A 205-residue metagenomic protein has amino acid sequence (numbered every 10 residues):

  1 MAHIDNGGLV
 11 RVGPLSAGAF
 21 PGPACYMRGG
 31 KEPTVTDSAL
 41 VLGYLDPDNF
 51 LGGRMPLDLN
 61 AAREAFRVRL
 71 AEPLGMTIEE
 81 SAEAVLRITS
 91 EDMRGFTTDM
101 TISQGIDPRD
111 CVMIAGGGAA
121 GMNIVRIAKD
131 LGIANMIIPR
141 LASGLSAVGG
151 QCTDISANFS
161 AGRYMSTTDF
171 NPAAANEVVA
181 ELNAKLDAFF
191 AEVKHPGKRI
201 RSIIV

Functional and structural regions predicted by a protein language model:
M1-V205: N-terminally biased helix-coil "hinge/interface" segments that flank
